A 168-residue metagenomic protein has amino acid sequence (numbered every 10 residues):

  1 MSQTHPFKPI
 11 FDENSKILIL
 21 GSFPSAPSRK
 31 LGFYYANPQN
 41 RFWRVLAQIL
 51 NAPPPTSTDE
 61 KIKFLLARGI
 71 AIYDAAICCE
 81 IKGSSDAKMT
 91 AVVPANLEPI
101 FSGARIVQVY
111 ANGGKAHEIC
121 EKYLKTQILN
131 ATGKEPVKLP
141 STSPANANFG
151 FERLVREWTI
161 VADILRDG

Functional and structural regions predicted by a protein language model:
M1-K16, N37-P38, G83-E98, E121-G168: C-terminal capping/extension of enzyme domains
K16-S22: Short, hydrophobic/glycine-enriched beta-strand segments
S22, I72, S141: Conserved proline-anchored active-site loop of SAM-dependent methyltransferases that bridges a beta-strand
P24-P27, I77, A116, S143: Short, glycine/serine-rich, charged loops/turns that create anion-binding and catalytic segments at active sites
P27-K88: Short, surface-exposed acidic-centric catalytic microdomains
L46, I119-C120: Hydrophobic packing residues within well-ordered alpha-helices of enzyme cores
A67-E118: Internal catalytic-core helix/loop-beta-alpha segment that presents or stabilizes conserved functional determinants
